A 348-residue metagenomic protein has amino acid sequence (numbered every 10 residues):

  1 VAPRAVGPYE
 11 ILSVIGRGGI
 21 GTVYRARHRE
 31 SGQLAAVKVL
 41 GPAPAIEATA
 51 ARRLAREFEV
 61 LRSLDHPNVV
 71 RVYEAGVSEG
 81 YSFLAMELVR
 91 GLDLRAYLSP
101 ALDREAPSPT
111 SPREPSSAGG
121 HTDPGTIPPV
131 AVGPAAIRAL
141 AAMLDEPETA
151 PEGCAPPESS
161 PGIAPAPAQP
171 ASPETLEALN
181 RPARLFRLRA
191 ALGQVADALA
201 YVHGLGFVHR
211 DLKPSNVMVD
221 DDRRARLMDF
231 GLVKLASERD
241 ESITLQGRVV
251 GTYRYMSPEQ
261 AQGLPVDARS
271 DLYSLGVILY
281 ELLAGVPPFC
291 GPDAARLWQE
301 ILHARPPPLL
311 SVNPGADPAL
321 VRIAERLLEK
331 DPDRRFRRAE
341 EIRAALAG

Functional and structural regions predicted by a protein language model:
G16, R56, D65-N68, R90 (+2 more regions): Flexible N-lobe loop architecture of eukaryotic-like protein kinase catalytic domains
T22: Conserved N-lobe ATP-binding subsite of Hanks-type protein kinase domains, especially the beta3 VAIK lysine
R27, V70-Y73, M86-L102, L199-A200 (+4 more regions): C-terminal lobe helix-coil module of Hanks-type protein kinase domains
R27-A35: Conserved N-lobe loop of protein kinases adjacent to the ATP-binding glycine-rich P-loop
G41-S63: AlphaC helix of the eukaryotic protein kinase fold
A45-T49, L102-N180, D222-P258, Q262: Activation segment of protein kinases
V208: Conserved catalytic-core element of eukaryotic-like protein kinases
